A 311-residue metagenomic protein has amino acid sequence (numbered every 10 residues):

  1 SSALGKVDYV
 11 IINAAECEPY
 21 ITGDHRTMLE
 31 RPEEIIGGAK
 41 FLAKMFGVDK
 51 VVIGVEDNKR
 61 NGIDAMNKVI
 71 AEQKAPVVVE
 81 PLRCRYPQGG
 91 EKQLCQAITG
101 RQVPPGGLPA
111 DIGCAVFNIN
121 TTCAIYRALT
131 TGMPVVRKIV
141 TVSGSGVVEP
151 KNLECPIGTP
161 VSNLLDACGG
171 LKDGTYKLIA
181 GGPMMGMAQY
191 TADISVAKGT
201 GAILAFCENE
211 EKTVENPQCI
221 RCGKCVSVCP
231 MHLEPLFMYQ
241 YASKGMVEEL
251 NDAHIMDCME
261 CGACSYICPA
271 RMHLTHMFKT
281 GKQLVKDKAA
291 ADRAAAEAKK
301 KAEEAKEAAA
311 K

Functional and structural regions predicted by a protein language model:
S1, D8-A15, V48-V161, A167-K172 (+1 more regions): Hydrophobic alpha-helical positions that pack around
Y20, E149-K151, S162-N163, G186-Y190 (+1 more regions): Short acidic/glycine-rich loop or secondary-structure boundary segments that cap or lie
Y20-E30: Glycine-rich phosphate-binding "P-loop"
L29-M45: Histidine-anchored nucleotide/phosphate-binding helix
L42-D49, V69-P76, R101-P105, T122 (+9 more regions): Change "in soluble alpha/beta enzymes" to "in soluble alpha/beta proteins
P87-G89, L94-Q102, T130-G132, G169-I220: Active-site gating/interface segments in enzymes
G158, N163-L165, L178, C229 (+1 more regions): Short alpha-helical segments in extracytoplasmic peptidoglycan/chitin-binding modules and envelope-associated proteins
T200-N216, V226, P230-A309: Ferredoxin-type iron-sulfur electron-transfer modules in oxidoreductases and energy-metabolism complexes
